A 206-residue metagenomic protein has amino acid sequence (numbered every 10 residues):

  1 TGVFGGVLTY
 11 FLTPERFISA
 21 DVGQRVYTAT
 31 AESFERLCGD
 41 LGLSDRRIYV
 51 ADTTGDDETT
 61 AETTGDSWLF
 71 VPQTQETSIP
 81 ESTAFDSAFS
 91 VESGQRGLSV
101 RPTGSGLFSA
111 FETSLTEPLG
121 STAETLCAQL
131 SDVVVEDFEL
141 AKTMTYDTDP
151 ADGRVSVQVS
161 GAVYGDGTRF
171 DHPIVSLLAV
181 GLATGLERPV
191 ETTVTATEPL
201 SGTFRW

Functional and structural regions predicted by a protein language model:
T1-D21, G167, I174-G185, A196: Hydrophobic alpha-helical segments
G2-E112: N-terminal topogenic membrane-targeting module
F70-E187, T192: Structured extramembrane domains adjacent to transmembrane segments
A183-T184, V194-W206: C-terminal edge-of-domain segments
